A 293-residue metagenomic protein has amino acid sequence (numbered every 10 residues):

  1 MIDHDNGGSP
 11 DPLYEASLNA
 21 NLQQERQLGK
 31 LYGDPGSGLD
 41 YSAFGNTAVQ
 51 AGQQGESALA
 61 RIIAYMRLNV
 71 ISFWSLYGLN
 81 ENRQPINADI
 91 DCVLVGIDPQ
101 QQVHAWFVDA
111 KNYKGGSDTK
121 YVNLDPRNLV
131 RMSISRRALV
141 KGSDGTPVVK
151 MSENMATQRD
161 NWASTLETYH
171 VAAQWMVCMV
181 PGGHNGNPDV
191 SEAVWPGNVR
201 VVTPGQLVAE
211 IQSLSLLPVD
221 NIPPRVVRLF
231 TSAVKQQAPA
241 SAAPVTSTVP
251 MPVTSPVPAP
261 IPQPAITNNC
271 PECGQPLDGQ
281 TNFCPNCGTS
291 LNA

Functional and structural regions predicted by a protein language model:
M1-A88, V95-A105, K111-T267, P276-G279 (+1 more regions): Surface-exposed interaction regions that form or flank ligand-binding interfaces
G288-A293: Short Cys/His-rich micro-motifs in 6-15 aa windows
